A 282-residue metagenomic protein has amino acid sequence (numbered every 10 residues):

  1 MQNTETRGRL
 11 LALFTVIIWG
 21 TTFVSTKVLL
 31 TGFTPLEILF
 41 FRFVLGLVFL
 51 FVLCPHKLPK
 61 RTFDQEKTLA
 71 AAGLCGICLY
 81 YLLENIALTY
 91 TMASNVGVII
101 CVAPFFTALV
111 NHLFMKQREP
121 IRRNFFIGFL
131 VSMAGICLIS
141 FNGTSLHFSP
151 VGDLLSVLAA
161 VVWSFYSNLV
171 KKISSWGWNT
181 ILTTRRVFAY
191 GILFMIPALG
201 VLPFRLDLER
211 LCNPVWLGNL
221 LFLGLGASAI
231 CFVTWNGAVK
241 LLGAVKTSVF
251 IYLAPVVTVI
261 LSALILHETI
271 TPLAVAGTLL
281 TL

Functional and structural regions predicted by a protein language model:
M1-E37, L74, S145-K172, F194-I196 (+1 more regions): Glycine-/small-residue-enriched transmembrane alpha-helix faces in small-molecule transporters and effluxers
M1-Q2, L10, F41-V44, W216 (+1 more regions): C-terminal-most transmembrane helix of multi-pass membrane proteins
I18, T22-F23, F51-I100, V110 (+3 more regions): Specific transmembrane alpha-helical segments of multi-pass solute transporters/efflux pumps, especially DMT/EamA
T21, S25-V28, G32, L45-T62 (+4 more regions): Membrane-interface helix-cap regions at the ends of transmembrane helices in multi-pass membrane proteins
E37-V48, G76, N85-E119, R123-N124 (+2 more regions): Specific alpha-helical transmembrane segments that line the substrate/conduction pathway and gating interfaces
F41, V96-V102, L169-L193, G224-L264: Helix-helix packing/entry segments at the starts of transmembrane helices
L50, A70, V102, V110 (+4 more regions): Hydrophobic transmembrane alpha-helices of multi-pass small-molecule transport proteins
L50, T107-A108, F114, L146-L206: Transmembrane alpha-helical segments that form core, pore/gating elements of small-molecule transporters/exporters
